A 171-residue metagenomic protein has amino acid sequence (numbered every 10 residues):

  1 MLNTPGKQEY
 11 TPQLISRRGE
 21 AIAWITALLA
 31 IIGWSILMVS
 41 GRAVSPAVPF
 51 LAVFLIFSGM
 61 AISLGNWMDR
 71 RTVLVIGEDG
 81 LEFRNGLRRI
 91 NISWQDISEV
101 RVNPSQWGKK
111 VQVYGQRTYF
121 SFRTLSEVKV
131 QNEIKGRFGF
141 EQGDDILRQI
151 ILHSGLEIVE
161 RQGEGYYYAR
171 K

Functional and structural regions predicted by a protein language model:
M1-R42, Q162-K171: N-terminal membrane-targeting/pre-transmembrane regions
L29-G33, F57-I62: Alpha-helical transmembrane segments
R42-L55: Hydrophobic alpha-helical transmembrane segments
M60-E99: Conserved beta-hairpin
L81, W107-K109, G165-Y166: Hydrophobic residues embedded in beta-strands of well-ordered beta-sheets
R88-R123: Acidic, Ser/Thr-rich low-complexity segments on the non-lumenal side of membrane proteins
Q112-K171: A membrane-cytosol interface segment of integral membrane proteins
